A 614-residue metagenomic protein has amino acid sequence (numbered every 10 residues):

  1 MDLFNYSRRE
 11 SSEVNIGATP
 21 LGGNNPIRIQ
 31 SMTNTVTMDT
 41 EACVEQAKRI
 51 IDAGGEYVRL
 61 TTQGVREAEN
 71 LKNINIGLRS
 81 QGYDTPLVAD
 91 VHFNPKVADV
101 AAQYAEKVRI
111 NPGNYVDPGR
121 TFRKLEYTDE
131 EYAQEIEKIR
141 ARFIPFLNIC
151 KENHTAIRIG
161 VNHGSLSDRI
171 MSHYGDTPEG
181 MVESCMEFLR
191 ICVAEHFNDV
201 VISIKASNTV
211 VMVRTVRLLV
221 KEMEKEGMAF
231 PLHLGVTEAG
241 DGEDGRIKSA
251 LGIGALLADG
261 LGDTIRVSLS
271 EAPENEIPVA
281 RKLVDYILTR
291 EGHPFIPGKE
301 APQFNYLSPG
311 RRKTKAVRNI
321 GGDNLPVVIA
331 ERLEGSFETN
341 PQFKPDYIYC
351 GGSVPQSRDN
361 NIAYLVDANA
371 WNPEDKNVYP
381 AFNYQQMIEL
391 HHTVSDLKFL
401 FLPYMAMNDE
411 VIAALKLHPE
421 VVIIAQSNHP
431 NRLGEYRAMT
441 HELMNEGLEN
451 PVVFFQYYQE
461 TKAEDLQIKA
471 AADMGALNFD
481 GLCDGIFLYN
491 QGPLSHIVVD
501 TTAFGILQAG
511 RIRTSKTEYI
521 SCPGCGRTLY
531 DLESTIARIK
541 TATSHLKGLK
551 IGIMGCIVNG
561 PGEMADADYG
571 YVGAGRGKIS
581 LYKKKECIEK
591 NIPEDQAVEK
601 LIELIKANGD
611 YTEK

Functional and structural regions predicted by a protein language model:
M1-S31, L147-N153, T289-S336, T541: N-terminal amphipathic alpha-helix/helix-capping segment at the start of soluble metabolic enzymes
D2, G55-E187, R318, V327-T339 (+1 more regions): Active-site beta->alpha loop and helix N-cap motifs at the rims of alpha/beta catalytic domains
I29, D90, I159, I202 (+6 more regions): Conserved, mostly hydrophobic/aromatic
M38-R49, F93-A98, S249-I253, G335-P341 (+1 more regions): Short, acidic/polar
D52-Y57, A105, F197, L261-G262 (+4 more regions): A structural motif
E56-R59, A105-T121, A258-E274, G481-L494 (+1 more regions): Glycine-rich phosphate-binding active-site loops on the catalytic face of alpha/beta enzymes
E126-F143, N148, I170-I320, S395-F399 (+2 more regions): Catalytic alpha/beta core domains of metabolic enzymes, predominantly
R576-I579, C587-D610: Beta-strand/loop-dominated core regions that host nucleotide or nucleotide-derived cofactor-binding catalytic loops
